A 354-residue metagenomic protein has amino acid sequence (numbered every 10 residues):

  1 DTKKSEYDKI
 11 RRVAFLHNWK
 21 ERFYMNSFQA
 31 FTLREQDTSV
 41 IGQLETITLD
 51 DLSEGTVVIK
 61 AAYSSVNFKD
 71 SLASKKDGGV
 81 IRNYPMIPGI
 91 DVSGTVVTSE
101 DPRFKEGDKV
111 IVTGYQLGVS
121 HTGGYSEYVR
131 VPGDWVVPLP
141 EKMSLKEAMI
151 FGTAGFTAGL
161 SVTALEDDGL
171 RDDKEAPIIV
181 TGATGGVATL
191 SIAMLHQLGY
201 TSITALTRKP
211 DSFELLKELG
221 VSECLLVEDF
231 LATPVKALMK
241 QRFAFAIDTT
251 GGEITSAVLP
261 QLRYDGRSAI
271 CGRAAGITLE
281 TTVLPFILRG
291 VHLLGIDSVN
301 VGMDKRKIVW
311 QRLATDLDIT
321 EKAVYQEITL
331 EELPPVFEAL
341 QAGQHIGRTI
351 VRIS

Functional and structural regions predicted by a protein language model:
K4-Y24: Short, Lys/Arg-enriched N-terminal segments with co-localized hydrophobic residues within the first ~10-30 amino acids
D50-S65, D77-L117: Glycine-rich beta-strand-centered segment in the early N-terminal region that forms part of a ligand/cofactor-binding
T113-I178: NAD(P)H dinucleotide-binding glycine-rich loop of Rossmann-like/cofactor-binding domains, especially the beta1-alpha1
M149-V227: Mid-domain Rossmann-like dinucleotide-binding core that forms the NAD(H)/NADP(H) cofactor-binding site
F230-Q241: Short amphipathic alpha-helix with an adjacent loop that forms part of the alpha/beta core around
A244-I247: N-terminal Rossmann-like NAD(P) cofactor-binding module of classical short-chain dehydrogenase/reductase
E253-I319: Glycine-rich phosphate-binding loop and adjacent beta-alpha segment of Rossmann(oid) nucleotide-cofactor-binding
D304-S354: C-terminal hydrophobic helical "lid"/dimerization subdomain of Rossmann-like NAD(P)H-dependent oxidoreductases
